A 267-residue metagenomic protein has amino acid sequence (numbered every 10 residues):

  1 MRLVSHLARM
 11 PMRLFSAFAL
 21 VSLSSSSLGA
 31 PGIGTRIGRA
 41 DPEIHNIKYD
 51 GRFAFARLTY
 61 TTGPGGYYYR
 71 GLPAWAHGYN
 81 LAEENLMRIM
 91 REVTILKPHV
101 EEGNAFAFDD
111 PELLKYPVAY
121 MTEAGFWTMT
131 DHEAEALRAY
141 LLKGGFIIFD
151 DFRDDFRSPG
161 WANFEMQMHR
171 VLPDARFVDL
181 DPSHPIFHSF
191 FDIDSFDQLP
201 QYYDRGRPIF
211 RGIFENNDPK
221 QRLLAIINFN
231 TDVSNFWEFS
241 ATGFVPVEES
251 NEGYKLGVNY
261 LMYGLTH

Functional and structural regions predicted by a protein language model:
M1-F18: Bacterial N-terminal signal peptides that target proteins for export
L28-V118, A124-G125, D232-H267: Aromatic-Pro/Gly-enriched surface loop or interdomain linker that acts as a lid/target-recognition segment
G34-R39, G63-Y67, D154-F239, E249-Y254 (+1 more regions): An acidic, glycine-rich "communication" segment
G51-F53, L114-A119, K143-I147, A175-R176 (+1 more regions): Loop/turn elements at helix/coil->beta-strand transitions in domains of secreted/extracellular proteins
F55, V118-W161: Short alpha-beta junction capping motif
E83-M87, A134, R138, W161 (+2 more regions): Extracytoplasmic/secreted envelope proteins and their assembly/folding machinery, especially bacterial periplasmic
L96-F106, F149-R153, A175-S183: Surface-exposed patches in mature extracellular/periplasmic domains of secreted proteins
